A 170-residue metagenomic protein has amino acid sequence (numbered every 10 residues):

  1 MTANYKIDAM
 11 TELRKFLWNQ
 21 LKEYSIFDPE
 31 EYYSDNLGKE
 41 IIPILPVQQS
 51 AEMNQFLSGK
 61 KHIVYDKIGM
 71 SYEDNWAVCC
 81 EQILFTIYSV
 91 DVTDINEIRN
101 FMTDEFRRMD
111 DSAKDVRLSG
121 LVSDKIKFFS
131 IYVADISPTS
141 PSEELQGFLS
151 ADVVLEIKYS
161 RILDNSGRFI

Functional and structural regions predicted by a protein language model:
M1-E23, I68-V78, V122-I170: Short, charged interaction patches at domain edges and termini
M1-S71: Small/polar-rich, solvent-exposed N-terminal microdomains that initiate assembly or binding
S25-K39, S112-Y132: Short glycine-rich, low-complexity/disordered patches
K39, V47, G59, G120-S123 (+2 more regions): Generic detector of low-complexity/intrinsically disordered segments and short hydrophobic N-terminal stretches
S58-K60, V78-Q82, S150: Short connector loops at helix/strand junctions that flank enzyme active sites, especially segments positioning acidic
D66-I68, V78-V90: Active-site-adjacent structural patch at catalytic or cofactor/ligand-binding sites
W76-C79, V90-V116: Extracellular/virion structural assembly segments
